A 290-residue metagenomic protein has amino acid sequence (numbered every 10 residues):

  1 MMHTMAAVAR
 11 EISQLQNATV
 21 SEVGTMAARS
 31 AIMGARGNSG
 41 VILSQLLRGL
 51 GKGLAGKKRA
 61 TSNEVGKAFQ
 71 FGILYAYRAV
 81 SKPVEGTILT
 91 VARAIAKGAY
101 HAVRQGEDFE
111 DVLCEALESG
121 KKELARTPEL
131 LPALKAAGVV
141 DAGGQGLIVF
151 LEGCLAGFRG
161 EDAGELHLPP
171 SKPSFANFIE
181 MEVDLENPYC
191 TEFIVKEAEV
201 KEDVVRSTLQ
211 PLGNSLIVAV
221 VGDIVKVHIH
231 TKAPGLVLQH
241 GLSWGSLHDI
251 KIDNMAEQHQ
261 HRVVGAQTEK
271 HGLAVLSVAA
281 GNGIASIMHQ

Functional and structural regions predicted by a protein language model:
M1-Q290: N-terminal loops that bind phosphate or other acidic moieties and the adjacent beta-alpha structural core
